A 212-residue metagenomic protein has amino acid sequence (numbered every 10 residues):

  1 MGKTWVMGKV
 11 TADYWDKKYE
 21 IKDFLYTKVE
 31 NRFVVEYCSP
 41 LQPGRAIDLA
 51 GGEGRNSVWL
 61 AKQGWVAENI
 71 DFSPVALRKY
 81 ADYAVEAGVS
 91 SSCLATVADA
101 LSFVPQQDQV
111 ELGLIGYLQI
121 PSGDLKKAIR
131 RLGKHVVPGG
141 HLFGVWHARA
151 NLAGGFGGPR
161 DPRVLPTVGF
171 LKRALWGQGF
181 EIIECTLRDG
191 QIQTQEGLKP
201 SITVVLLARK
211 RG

Functional and structural regions predicted by a protein language model:
G2-L41, A150: Conserved class I S-adenosyl-L-methionine
I47, E53-S102: Class I SAM-dependent methyltransferase SAM/SAH-binding core
L101-L112: A short acidic, Gly/Pro-enriched loop at the edge of an enzyme's catalytic core that lines a small-molecule cofactor
E111-L125: A short SAM/SAH-binding and catalytic strip from SAM-dependent methyltransferases
K126-P138: A short glycine-rich, Lys/Arg-flanked "PGG" loop and its adjoining helix->strand segment in the class I
G139-H147: Conserved beta-strand signature within the Rossmann-like core of class I S-adenosyl-L-methionine
A153-K172, Q195-E196, T203: Acceptor-substrate binding/catalytic loop of class I
Q193-G212: Core SAM-dependent methyltransferase catalytic element
